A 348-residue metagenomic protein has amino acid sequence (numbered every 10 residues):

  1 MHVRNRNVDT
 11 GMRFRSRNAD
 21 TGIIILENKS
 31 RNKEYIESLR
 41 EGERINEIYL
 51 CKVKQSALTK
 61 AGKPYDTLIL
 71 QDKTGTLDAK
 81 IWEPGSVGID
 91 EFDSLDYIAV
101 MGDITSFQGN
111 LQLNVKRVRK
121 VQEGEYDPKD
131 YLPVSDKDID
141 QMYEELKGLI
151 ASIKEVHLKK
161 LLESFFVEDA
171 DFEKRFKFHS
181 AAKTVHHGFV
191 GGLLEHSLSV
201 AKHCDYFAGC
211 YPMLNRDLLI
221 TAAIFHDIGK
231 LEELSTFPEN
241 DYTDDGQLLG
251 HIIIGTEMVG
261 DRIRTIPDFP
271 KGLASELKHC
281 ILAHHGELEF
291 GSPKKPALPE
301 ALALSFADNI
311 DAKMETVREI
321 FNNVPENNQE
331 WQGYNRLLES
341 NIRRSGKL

Functional and structural regions predicted by a protein language model:
V3, V8-T10, A19-T21: Short hydrophobic alpha-helical segments enriched in small aliphatic residues
R13-F14: Intrinsically disordered, low-complexity segments enriched in serine/proline and basic residues
I24-I45: OB-fold nucleic-acid-binding modules
K54-P64, L77-D78, P84-D130: OB-fold single-stranded nucleic acid-binding module
T67-D72, T236: Short, acidic/hydrophobic/Gly-rich beta-strand patch recurrent on exposed beta strands that often constitutes part
E125-Q247: Acidic/His-rich, divalent-metal-binding segments that scaffold phosphate/diphosphate chemistry
T184-H186, E195-H196, Y206-P325: Divalent metal-dependent catalytic cores for phosphoryl transfer on phosphate-bearing substrates
S305, Q329-L348: N-terminal intrinsically disordered, cationic/polar leader segments that include organellar targeting peptides
